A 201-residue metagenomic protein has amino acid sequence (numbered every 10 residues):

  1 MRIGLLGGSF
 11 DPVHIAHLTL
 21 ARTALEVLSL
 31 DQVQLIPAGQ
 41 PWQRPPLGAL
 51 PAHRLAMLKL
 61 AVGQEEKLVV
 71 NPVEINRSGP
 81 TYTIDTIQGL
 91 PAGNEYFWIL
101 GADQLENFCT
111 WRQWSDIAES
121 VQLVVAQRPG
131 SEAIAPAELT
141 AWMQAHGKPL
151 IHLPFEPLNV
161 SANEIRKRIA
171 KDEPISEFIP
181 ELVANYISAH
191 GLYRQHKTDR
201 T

Functional and structural regions predicted by a protein language model:
M1-T201: Nucleotidyltransferase catalytic core that binds NTPs
